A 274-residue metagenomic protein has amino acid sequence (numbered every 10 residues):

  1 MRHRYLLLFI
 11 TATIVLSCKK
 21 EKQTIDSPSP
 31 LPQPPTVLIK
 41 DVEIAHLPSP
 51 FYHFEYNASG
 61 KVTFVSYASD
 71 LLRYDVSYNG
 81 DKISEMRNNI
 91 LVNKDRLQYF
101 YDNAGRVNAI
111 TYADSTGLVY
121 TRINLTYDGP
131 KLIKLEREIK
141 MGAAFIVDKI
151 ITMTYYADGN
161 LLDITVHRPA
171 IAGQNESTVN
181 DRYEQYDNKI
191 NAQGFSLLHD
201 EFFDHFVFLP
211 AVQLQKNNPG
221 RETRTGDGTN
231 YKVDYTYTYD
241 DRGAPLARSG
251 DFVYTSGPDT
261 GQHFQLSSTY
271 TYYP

Functional and structural regions predicted by a protein language model:
M1-Y5, K19-K20: Positively charged n-region of N-terminal signal peptides that target proteins for export
L6-I10: Sec-dependent N-terminal signal peptides
I14-S17: C-terminal motif of bacterial Sec signal peptides marking the signal peptidase cleavage site
K20-P274: Buried hydrophobic residues that stabilize the cores of well-folded domains
